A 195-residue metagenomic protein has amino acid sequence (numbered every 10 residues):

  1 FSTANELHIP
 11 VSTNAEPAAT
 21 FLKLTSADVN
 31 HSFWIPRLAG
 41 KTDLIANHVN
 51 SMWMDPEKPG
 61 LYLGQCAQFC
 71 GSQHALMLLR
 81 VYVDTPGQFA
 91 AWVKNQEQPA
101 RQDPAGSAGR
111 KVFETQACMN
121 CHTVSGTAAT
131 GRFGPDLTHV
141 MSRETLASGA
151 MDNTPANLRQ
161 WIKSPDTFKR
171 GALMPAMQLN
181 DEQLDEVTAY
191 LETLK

Functional and structural regions predicted by a protein language model:
F1-N120, G126-R132, G149-A156, Q160-K163 (+2 more regions): Non-transmembrane, membrane-proximal soluble domains of secreted or membrane proteins
L137: "…together with the soluble PPM/PP2C metallo-phosphatase catalytic core" -> "…together with the soluble PPM/PP2C
R143-L146: Alpha-solenoid helical repeat scaffolds
L194-K195: Short, solvent-exposed mixed-charge patches
